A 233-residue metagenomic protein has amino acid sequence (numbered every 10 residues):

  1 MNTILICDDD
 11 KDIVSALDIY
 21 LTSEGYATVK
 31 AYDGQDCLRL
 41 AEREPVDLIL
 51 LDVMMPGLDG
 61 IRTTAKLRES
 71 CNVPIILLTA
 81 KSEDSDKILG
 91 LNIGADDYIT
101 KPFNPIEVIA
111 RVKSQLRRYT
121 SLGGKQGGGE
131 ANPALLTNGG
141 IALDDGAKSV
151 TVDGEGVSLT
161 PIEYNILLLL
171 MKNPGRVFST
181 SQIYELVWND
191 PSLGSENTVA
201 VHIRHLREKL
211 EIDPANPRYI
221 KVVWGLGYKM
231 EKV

Functional and structural regions predicted by a protein language model:
T3, S114-V177, S181: Short, Lys/Arg-enriched segments at the junction into DNA-binding effector domains of transcriptional regulators
D8, D52, T79: Active-site residues of response regulator receiver
G25-Y32, L40: Short hydrophobic/Thr-rich beta-strand motif most characteristic of the beta2 strand and flanking loop of CheY-like
Y32-D36, D59-R62, D86: Acidic catalytic/metal-coordinating carboxylates
E44-L50: Active-site beta3 strand of CheY-like receiver
M55: Receiver (REC) domain active-site loop signature in two-component systems and cognate sites in sensor histidine kinases
A65, E69, P74-T137: Basic, amphipathic DNA-recognition helix from helix-turn-helix-like DNA-binding domains
S149-Y219, V223-L226: Positively charged, aromatic-enriched patches within helix-turn-helix-type DNA-binding elements, predominantly
